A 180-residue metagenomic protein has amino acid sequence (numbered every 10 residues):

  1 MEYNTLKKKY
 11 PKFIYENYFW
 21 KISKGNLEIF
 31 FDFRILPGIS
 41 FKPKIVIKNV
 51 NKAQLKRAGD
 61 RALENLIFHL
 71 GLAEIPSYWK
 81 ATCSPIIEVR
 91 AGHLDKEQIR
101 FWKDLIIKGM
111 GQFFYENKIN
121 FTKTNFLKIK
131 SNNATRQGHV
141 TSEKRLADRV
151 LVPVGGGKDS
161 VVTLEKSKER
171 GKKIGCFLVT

Functional and structural regions predicted by a protein language model:
M1-R149, V161, K166-T180: RNA-binding accessory domains that recognize and position tRNA/RNA substrates
V154: Class I SAM-dependent methyltransferase "Motif I" SAM/SAH-binding loop
